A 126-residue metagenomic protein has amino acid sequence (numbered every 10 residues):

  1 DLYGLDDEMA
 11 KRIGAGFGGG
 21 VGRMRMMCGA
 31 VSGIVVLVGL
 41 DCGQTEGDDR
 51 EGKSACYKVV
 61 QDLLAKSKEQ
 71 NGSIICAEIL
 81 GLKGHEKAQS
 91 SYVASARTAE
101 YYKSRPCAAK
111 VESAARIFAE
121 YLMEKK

Functional and structural regions predicted by a protein language model:
D1-C42: Small-residue-enriched, tightly packed secondary-structure blocks
D1-L2, L37-V38, R50-K126: Amphipathic alpha-helical interface segments
Q44-E46: Short small-residue beta-strand/loop micro-motif enriched in glycine and branched aliphatics
